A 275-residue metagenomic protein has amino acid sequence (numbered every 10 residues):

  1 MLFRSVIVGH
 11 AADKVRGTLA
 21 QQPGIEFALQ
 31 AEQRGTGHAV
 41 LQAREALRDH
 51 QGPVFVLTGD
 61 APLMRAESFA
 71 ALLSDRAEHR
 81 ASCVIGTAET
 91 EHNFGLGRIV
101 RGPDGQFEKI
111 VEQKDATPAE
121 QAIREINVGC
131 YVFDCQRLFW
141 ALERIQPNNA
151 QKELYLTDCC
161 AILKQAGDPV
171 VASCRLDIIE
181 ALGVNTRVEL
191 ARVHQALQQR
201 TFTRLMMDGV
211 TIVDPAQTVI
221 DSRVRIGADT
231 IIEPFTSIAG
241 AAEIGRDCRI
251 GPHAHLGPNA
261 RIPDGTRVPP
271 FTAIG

Functional and structural regions predicted by a protein language model:
F3-L57, A61-S74: Conserved N-terminal catalytic core of the sugar/cofactor nucleotidyltransferase
S5-V6, F55-V56, C83-G86, A172: Structural beta-sheet core signal
G24-E26, Q106, P169-V171, T211: Conserved beta-strand segments of alpha/beta enzyme cores
E67-F94: Conserved donor-nucleotide/metal-binding helix-loop-beta segment in metal-dependent transferases, i.e., the alpha-helix
A88-A119: Rossmann-like NAD(P)H-binding beta-loop-alpha module
I99-G102, V132-F133, V184-N185, D221: Short beta-strand-to-turn element immediately C-terminal to the catalytic PLP-Schiff-base lysine in fold type I
E108-Q199, T203: Catalytic-core segments of class I nucleotidyltransferases/pyrophosphorylases that form NMP-activated intermediates
T211-G275: Structural signal for interior beta-strand "rungs" in well-ordered beta-sheet cores of soluble enzyme domains
